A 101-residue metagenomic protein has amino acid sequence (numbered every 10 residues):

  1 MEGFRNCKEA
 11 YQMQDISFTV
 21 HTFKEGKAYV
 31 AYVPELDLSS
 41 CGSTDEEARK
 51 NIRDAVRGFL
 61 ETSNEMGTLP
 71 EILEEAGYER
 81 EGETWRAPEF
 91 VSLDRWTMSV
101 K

Functional and structural regions predicted by a protein language model:
M1-S17, E46, K50-K101: Short, charged, surface-exposed hinge/linker loops at domain edges that act as mobile lids or interdomain connectors
I16-V33: Short aromatic-glycine-(Arg/Gly/Cys) micro-motifs in beta-strand/loop hairpins
V33, G42, I52: Short, flexible helix/strand-to-coil boundary loops that buttress conserved ligand/catalytic motifs in alpha/beta
L36-E47: A short, exposed loop/beta-hairpin motif centered on an aromatic-Gly-Thr core
